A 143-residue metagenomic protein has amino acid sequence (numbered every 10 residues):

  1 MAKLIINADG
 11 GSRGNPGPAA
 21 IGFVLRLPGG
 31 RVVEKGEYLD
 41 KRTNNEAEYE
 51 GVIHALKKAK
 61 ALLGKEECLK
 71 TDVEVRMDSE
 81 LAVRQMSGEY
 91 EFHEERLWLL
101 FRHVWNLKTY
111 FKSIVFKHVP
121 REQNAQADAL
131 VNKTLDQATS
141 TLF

Functional and structural regions predicted by a protein language model:
M1-E46, K57-A61: RNase H-like nuclease fold core
G11-N15, I53-L142: RNase H catalytic domain
E48, V52: Short, conserved alpha-helix that lines the donor NDP-sugar binding/gating region of sugar-transfer enzymes
